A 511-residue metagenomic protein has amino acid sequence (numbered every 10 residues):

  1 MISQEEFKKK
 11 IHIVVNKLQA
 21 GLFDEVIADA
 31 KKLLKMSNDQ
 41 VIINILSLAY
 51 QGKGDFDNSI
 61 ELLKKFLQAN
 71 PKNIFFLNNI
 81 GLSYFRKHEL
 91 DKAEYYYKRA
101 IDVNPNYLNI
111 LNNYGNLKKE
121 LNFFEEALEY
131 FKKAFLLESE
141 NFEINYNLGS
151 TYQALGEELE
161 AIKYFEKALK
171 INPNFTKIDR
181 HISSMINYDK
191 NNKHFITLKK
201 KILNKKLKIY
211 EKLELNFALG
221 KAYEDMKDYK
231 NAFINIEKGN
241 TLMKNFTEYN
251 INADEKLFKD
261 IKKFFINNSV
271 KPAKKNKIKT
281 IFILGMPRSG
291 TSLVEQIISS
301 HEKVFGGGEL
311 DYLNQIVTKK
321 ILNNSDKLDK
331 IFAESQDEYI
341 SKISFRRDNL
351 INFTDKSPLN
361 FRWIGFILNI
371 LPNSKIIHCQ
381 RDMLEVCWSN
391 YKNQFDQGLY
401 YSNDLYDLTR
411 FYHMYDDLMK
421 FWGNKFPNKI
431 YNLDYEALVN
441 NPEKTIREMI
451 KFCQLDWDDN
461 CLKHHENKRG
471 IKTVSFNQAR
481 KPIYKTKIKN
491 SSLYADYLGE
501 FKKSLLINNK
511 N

Functional and structural regions predicted by a protein language model:
V15, N44-G52, F75-R86, L108-E120 (+3 more regions): Conserved alpha-helical positions within TPR/SEL1-like repeat arrays
K35-M36, A69, V103, L137 (+4 more regions): Structural marker of alpha-solenoid helical repeat scaffolds
D39-Q40, N73, Y107, N141 (+2 more regions): Residue-level recognition of tetratricopeptide repeat
S183, F195-Y210, L215-T280, D326 (+4 more regions): PAPS-dependent sulfotransferases, especially Golgi type II membrane carbohydrate sulfotransferases
A273-L371, Q380: Phosphate-binding active sites in nucleotide-utilizing proteins
